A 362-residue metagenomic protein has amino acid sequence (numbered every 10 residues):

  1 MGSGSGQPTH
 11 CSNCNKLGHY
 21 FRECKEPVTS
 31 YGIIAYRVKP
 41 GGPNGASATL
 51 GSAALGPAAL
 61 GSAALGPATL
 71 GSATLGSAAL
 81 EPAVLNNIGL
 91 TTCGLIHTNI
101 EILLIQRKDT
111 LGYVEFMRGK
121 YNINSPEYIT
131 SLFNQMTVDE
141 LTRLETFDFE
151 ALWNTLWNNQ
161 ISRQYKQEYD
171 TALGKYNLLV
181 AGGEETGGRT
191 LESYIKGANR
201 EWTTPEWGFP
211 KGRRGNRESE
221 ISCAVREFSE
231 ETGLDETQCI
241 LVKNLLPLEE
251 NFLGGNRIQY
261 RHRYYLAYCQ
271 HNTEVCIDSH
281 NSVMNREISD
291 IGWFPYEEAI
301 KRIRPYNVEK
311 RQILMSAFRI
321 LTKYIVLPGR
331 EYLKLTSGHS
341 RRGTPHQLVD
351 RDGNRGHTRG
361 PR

Functional and structural regions predicted by a protein language model:
M1-Q7: PEST-like, low-complexity acidic/proline-rich intrinsically disordered segments, predominantly at protein N-termini
P8-H19: Short Cys/His-rich zinc-binding micro-motifs
G18-Y20, L90, N251, S279: Eukaryotic intrinsically disordered and solvent-exposed regulatory patches
F21-K25: Cysteine-centered loop/knuckle micro-motif
Y31-R37: Short beta-strand scaffold segments in enzyme catalytic cores
P40-S62, S337-T344, D350-R351: Long, compositionally biased low-complexity repeat segments characteristic of intrinsically disordered regions
A48-L85: Long, intrinsically disordered low-complexity tandem-repeat segments
L111-G112, M117-N124, Y128-Q135, L141-I325 (+2 more regions): Unchanged
